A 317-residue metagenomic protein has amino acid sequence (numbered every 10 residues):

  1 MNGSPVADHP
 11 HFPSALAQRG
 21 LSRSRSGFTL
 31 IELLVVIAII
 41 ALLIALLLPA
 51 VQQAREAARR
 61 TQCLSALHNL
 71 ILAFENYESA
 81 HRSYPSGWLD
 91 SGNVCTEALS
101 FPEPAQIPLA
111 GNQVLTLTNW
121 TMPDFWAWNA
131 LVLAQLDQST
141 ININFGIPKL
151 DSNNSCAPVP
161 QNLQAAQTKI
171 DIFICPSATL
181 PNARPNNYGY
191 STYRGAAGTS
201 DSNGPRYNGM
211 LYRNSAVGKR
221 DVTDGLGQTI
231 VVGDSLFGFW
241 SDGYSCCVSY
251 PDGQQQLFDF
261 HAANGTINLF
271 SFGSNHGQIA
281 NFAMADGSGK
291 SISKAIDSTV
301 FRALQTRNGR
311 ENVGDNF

Functional and structural regions predicted by a protein language model:
M1, V6-H9, A45, H81 (+1 more regions): Generic N-terminal simple sequence motifs
M1-F28, V94: N-terminal leader/signal peptides at the extreme start of proteins
N2-G3, L16, L33, I40 (+2 more regions): Post-cleavage N-terminal segment of exported redox proteins
P5, P13-A15, I39, L43 (+2 more regions): N-terminal cationic amphipathic segment used for targeting or macromolecule association
P10, A17, V51, G253-Q255: Intrinsically disordered, low-complexity regions enriched in polar/acidic and amide residues
A15, G20, T29-L33, L46-L47 (+2 more regions): Acidic/proline-rich low-complexity IDRs
S24-C63, N69: N-terminal single-pass transmembrane signal-anchor helix
A57-F317: Surface-exposed loop/linker segments characteristic of extracytoplasmic
